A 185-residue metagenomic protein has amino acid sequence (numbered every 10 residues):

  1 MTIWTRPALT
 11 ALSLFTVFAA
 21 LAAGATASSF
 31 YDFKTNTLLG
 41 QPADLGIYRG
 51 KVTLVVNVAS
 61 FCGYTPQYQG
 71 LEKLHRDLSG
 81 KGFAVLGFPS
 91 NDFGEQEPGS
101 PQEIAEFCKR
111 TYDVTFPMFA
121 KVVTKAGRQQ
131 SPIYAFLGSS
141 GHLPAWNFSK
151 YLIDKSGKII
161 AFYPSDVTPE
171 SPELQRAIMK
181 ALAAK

Functional and structural regions predicted by a protein language model:
M1-T5: N-terminal secretory signal peptides that target proteins for export/translocation
T10-A20: Bacterial N-terminal signal peptides
A23-G46, P66: N-terminal "domain-start" segment that seeds a small globular fold
T37, N57-F61: Amphipathic alpha-helical repeat scaffolds
R49-L54: Local sequence-structure signature of Cys/Sec-based thiol-disulfide redox active-site neighborhoods
Y64-Q130: Structural microenvironment flanking redox-active thiols in thiol-disulfide oxidoreductases
P132-K185: Thiol-/selenol-based redox modules, centered on thioredoxin-like and closely related oxidoreductase domains
